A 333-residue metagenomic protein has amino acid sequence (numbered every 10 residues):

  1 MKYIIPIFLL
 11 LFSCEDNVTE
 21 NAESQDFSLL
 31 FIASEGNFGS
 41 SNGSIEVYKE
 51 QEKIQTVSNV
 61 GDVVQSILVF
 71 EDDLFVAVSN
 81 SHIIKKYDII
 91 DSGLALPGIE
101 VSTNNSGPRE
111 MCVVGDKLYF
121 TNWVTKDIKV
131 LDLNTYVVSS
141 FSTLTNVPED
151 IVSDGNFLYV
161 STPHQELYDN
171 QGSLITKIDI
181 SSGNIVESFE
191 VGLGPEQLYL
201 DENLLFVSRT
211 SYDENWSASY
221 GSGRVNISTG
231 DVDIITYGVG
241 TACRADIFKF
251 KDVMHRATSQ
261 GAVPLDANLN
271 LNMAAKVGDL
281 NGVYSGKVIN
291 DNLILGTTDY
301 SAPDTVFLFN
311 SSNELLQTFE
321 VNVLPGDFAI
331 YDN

Functional and structural regions predicted by a protein language model:
M1-I7: Sec-dependent signal peptide recognition, specifically the positively charged N-region followed immediately by
L10-S13: C-terminal motif of bacterial Sec signal peptides marking the signal peptidase cleavage site
E15-N333: Predominantly soluble domains enriched in secretory-pathway, periplasmic, or organellar proteins
